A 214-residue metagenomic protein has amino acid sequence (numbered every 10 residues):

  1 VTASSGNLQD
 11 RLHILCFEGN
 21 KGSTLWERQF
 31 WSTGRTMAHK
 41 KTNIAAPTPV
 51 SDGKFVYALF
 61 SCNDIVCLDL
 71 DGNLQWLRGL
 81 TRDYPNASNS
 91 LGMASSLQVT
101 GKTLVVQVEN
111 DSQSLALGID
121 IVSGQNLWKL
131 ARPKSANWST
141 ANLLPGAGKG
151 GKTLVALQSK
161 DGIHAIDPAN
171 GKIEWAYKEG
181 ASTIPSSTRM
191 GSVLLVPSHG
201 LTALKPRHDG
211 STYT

Functional and structural regions predicted by a protein language model:
V1-T214: Noncatalytic, solvent-exposed loop/strand surfaces of beta-propeller-type extracellular/periplasmic domains
